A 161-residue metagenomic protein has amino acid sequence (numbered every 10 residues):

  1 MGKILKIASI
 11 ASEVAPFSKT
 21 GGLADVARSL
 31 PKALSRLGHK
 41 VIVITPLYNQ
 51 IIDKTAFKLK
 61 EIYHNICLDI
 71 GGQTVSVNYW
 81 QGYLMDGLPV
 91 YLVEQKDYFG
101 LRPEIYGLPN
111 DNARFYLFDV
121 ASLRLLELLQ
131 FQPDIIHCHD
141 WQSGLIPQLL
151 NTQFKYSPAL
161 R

Functional and structural regions predicted by a protein language model:
M1-R161: Catalytic cores of nucleotide-sugar-dependent glycosyltransferases that transfer UDP/GDP/TDP-activated
